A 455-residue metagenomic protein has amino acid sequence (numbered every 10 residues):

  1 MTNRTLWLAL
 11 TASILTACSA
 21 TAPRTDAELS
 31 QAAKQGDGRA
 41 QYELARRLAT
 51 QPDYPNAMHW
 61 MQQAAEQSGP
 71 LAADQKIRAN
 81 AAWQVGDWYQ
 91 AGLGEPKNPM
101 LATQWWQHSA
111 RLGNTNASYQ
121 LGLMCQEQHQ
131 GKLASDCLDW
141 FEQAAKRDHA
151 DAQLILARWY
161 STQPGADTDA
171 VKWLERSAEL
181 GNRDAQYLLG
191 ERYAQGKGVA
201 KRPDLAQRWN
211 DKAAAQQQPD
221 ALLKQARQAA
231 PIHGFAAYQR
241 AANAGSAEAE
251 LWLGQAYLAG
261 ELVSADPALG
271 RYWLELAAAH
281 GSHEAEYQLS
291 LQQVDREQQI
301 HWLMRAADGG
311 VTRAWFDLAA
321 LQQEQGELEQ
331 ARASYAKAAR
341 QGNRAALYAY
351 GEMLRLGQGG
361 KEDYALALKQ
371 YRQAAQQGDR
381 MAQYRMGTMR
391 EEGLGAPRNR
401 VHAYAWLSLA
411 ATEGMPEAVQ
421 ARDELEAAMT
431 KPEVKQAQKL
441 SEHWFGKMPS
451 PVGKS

Functional and structural regions predicted by a protein language model:
T16-A17: C-terminal motif of bacterial Sec signal peptides marking the signal peptidase cleavage site
Q35-D37, D53, Q67-P70, Q75-R78 (+20 more regions): Short helix-capping/linker turns of helical repeat alpha-solenoids
E43-Q51, A82-A91, Q120-Q128, I155-Q163 (+11 more regions): Hydrophobic face of amphipathic alpha-helices that form TPR/SEL1-like repeat modules and related alpha-solenoid
D53, N98, Q130-L133, G165-A166 (+8 more regions): Residues in the short coil linking paired helices within alpha-helical repeat scaffolds
P416-S455: Terminal, low-structured helical/coil segments at or just beyond the last alpha-helical repeat
